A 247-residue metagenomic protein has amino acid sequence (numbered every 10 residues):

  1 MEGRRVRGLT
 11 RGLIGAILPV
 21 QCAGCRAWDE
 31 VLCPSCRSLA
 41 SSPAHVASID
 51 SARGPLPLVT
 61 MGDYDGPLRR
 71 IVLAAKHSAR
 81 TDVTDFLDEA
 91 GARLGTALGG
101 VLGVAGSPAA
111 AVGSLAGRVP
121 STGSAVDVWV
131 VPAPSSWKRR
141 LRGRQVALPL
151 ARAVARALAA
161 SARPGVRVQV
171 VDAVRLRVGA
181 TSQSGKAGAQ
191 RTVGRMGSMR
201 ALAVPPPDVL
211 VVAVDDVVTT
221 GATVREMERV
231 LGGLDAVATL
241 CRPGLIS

Functional and structural regions predicted by a protein language model:
M1-S247: Glycine-rich phosphate/pyrophosphate-handling loop used in enzymes and phosphotransfer proteins
